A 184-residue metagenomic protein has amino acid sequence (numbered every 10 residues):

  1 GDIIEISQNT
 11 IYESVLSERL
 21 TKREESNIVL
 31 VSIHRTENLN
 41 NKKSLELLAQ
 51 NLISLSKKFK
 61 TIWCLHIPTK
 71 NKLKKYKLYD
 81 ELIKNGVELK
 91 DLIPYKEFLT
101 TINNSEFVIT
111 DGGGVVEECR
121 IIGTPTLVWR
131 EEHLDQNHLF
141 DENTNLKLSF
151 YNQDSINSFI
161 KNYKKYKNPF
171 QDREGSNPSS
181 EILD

Functional and structural regions predicted by a protein language model:
G1-T61, T69-D184: Nucleotide-activated sugar donor-binding and catalytic core shared by glycosyltransferases and related lipid-linked
H66: Conserved C-terminal portion of the radical SAM core fold that forms the substrate/S-adenosylmethionine-binding
